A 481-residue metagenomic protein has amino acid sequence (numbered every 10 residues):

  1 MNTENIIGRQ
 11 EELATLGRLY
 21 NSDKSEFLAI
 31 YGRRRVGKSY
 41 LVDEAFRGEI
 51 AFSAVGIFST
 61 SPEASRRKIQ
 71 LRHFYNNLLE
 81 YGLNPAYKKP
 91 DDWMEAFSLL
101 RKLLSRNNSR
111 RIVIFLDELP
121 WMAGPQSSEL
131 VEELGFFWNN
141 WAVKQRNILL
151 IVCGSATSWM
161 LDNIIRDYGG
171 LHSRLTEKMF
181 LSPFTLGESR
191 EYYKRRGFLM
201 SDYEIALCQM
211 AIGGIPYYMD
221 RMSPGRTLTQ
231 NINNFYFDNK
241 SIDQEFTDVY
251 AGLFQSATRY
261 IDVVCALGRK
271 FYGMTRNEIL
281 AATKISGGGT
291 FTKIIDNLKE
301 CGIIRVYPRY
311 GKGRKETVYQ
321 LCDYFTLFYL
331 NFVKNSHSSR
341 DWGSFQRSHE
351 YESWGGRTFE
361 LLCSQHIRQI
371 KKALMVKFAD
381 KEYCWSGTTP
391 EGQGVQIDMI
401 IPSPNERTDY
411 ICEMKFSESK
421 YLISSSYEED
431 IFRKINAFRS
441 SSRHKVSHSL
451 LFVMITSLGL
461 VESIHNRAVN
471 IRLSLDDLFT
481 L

Functional and structural regions predicted by a protein language model:
M1-F345, H349, F452: Phosphate-binding site recognition
Y310, T317-L481: A cross-kingdom feature that marks ATP-driven nucleic-acid transaction machinery
